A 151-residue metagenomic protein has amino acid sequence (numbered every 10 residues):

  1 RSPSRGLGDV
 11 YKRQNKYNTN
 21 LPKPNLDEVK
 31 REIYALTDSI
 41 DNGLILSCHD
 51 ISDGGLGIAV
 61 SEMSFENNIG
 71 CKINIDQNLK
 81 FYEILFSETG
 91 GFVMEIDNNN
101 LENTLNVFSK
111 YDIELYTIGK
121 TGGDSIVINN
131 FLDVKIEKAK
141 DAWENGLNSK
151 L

Functional and structural regions predicted by a protein language model:
R1-Y11: Single conserved hydrophobic/aromatic residue that forms the stacking wall/gate of nucleotide- or nucleobase-binding
D9-K23: Gly-rich Lys/Arg/Thr-decorated short loops/hinges at beta-loop-alpha junctions or inter-strand turns that position
N18-N20, I33, T37-L151: Glycine-/charge-enriched secondary-structure boundary and capping motifs
P24-R31: C-terminal transmembrane module of polytopic alpha-helical membrane proteins
